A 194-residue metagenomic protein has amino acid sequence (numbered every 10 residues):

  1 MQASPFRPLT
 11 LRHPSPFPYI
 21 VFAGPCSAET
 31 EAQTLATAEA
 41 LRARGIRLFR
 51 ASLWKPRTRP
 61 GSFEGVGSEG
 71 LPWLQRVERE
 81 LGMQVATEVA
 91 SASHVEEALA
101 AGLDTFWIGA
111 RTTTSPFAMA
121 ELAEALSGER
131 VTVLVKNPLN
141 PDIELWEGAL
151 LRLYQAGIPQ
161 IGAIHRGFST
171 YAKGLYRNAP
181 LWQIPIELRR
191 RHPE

Functional and structural regions predicted by a protein language model:
M1-F22: N-terminal amphipathic alpha-helix/helix-capping segment at the start of soluble metabolic enzymes
P14, L122-E194: Catalytic alpha/beta core domains of metabolic enzymes, predominantly
P16-Y19, G45-R47, R79-V85, G102-D104 (+3 more regions): Short, well-ordered coil/turn segments that N-cap beta-strands
Y19-A36, R59-G65, Q84-V89, G109-A110 (+2 more regions): Active-site mouth loops of central-metabolism enzymes
G24, F49, A98, V135: Conserved, mostly hydrophobic/aromatic
E31-A38, A92-G102, D142-A149: Catalytic cores of alpha/beta
R50-E69: Glycine-rich, proline-tolerant flexible connector loops at the mouths of alpha/beta enzymes
E64-V66, M83-V95, D104-A118, V131-I143 (+1 more regions): Catalytic beta/alpha-barrel core
